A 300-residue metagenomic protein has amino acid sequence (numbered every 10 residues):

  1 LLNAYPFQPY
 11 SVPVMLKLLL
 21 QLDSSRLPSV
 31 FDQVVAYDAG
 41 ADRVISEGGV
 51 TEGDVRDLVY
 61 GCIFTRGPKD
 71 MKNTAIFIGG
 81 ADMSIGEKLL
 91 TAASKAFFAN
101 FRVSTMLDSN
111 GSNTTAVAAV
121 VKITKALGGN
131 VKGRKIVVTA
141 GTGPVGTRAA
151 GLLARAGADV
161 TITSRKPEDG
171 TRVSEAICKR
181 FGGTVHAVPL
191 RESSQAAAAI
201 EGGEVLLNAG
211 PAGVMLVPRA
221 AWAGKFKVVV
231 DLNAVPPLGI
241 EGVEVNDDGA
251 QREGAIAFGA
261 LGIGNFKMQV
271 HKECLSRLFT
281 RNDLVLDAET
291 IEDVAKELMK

Functional and structural regions predicted by a protein language model:
L1-N100, T290-K300: N-terminal ligand-binding/catalytic initiation module
R26, A81-I85, G111-T115, G141-G146 (+2 more regions): Gly/Ser/Thr-rich loops at beta-strand to alpha-helix junctions that form or flank small-molecule/cofactor-binding
V50-D54, S84-K88, T114, A118 (+4 more regions): Conserved active-site and cofactor/substrate-binding residues in soluble primary-metabolism enzymes
F98-M106, K132, R252-G254: Glycine/charged-rich beta-loop-alpha catalytic/anionic-binding loops adjacent to active sites
M106-T124: A glycine-rich, Thr/Ser-enriched phosphate-binding loop motif common to dinucleotide/cofactor-binding enzymes
K125-V205: Glycine-rich phosphate/diphosphate-binding loop of Rossmann-like nucleotide-binding domains
V185-A257: Rossmann-like adenosine-cofactor binding region
V235-K300: Adenosine-phosphate binding glycine-rich loop
